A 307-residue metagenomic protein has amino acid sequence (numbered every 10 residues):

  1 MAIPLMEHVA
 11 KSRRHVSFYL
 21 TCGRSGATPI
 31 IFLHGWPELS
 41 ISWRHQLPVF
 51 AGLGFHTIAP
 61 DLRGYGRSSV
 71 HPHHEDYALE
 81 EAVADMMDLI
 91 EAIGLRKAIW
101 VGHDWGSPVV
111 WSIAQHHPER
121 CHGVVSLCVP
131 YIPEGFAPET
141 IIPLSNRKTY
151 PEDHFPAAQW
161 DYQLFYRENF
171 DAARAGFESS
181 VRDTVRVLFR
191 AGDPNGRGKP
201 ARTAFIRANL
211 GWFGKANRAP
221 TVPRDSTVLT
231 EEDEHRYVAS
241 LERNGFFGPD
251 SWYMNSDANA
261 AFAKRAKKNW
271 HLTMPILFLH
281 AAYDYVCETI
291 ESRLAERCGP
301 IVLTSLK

Functional and structural regions predicted by a protein language model:
A2-L5, S17, P29, Y65-V101 (+1 more regions): Flexible "cap/lid" subdomain of the alpha/beta-hydrolase fold that forms the substrate-access gate
M6, P48, G54, T304-K307: Compositionally biased amphipathic helical and low-complexity segments enriched in hydrophobic
M6-S12: Short acidic-hydrophobic surface loop/beta-edge motif
S12-C22: A short loop-to-beta-strand scaffold at the N-terminal edge of the catalytic core in hydrolase folds
T21-V70, L89, H103: Conserved HGGG/HGGXW glycine-rich cap/lid loop of the alpha/beta-hydrolase fold
